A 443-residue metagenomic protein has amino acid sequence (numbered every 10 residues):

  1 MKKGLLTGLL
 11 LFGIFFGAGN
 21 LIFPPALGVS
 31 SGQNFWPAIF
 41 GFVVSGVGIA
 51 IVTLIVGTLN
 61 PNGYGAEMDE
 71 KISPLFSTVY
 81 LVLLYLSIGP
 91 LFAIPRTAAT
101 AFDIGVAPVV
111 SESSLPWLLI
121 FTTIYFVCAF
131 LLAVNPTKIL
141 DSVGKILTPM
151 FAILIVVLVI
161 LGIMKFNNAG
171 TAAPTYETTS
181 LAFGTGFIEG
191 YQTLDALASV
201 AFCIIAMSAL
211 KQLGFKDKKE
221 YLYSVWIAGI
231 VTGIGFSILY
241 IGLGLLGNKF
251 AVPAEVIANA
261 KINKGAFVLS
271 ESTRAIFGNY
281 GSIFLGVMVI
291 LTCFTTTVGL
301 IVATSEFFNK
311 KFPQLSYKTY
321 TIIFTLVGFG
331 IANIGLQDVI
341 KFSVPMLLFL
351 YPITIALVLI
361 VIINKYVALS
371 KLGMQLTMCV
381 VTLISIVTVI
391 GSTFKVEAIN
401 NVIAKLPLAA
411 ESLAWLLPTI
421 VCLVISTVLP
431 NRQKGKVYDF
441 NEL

Functional and structural regions predicted by a protein language model:
G8-F16, L86, L161-N168, E177-L243 (+3 more regions): Hydrophobic, membrane-embedded alpha-helices of multi-pass small-molecule transporters
G48, V52, M150-G162, V225-A251 (+1 more regions): Selective recognition of specific alpha-helical transmembrane segments in multi-pass small-molecule
L59-G63, E67, Y125-L147, Q212-F215 (+2 more regions): Membrane-water interface regions at transmembrane-helix termini and the short interhelical loops of multi-pass membrane
Y64-E70, L239-F294, P345: TM-loop-TM module centered on a large, flexible mid-protein loop between adjacent transmembrane helices in multi-pass
P90, I94, A152-T178, A196-L197 (+4 more regions): Hydrophobic alpha-helical segments and their helix-loop junctions in multi-pass secondary transporters
A133-G162, S343-I355, M374-T382: Membrane-interface loop-to-helix entry segments
N135-I146, F183, A206-G235, A254-A260 (+2 more regions): Hydrophobic, small-residue-rich membrane helices and short re-entrant helix-turn-helix hairpins that build
K165, S370, M374-L443: A generic transmembrane alpha-helix motif of multi-pass inner-membrane proteins
